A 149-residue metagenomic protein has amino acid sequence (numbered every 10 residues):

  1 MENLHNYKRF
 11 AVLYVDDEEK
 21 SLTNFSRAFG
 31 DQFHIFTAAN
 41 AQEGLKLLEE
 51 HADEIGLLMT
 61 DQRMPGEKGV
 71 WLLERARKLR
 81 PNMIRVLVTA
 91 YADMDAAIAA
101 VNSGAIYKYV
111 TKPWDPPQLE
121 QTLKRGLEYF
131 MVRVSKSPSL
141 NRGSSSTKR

Functional and structural regions predicted by a protein language model:
M1-L13, T23-S26, E54, K124 (+1 more regions): Non-catalytic signal-transmission and effector/linker regions of two-component phosphorelay proteins
K20-G30, L47: Amphipathic alpha1 helix at the N-terminus of the CheY-like receiver
T37-L57: Acidic, metal-coordinating helix/loop segments flanking the phosphotransfer/catalytic sites of two-component signaling
K46-E49, V70-I84, A99: Short amphipathic alpha-helix used as the core "switch/output" element in two-component signaling
M59-D61: Active-site T/S-Asp motif of two-component receiver
P65, T89: The feature encodes the CheY-like receiver
W71, A92-Y109: Alpha4 helix (beta4-alpha4-beta5 surface) of REC/receiver domains from two-component response regulators
D95, W114-L123, L127: C-terminal output helix
